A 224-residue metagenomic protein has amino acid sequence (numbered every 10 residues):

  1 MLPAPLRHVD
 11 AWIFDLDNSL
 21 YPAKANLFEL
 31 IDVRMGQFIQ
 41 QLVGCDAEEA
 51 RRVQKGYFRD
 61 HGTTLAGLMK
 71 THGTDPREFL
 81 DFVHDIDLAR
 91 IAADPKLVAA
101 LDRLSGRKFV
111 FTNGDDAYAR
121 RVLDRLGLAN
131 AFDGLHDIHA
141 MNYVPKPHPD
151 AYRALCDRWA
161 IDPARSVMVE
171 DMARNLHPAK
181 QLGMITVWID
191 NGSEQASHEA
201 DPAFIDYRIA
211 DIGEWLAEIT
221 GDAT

Functional and structural regions predicted by a protein language model:
M1-D10, D102, D115-D116, R120-T224: Asp-based, Mg2+/Mn2+-dependent phosphohydrolase catalytic module
L2-F14, S19-V98, A117: N-terminal helical cap/lid subdomain that shapes the substrate entry/recognition surface in HAD-like hydrolases
P22, V110-T112, W188: Hydrophobic residues in well-ordered beta-strands that form the structural core
K24, V53-Q54, A89, R107-K108 (+2 more regions): A generic structural signal for short
C45, T74, G106, I161 (+1 more regions): Short glycine/serine/threonine/alanine-rich loop segments
A93, F111, V144: Residue-level marker of regulatory loop/turn positions in helix-turn-helix DNA-binding domains and in histidine
L101-F109: Internal catalytic-core helix/loop-beta-alpha segment that presents or stabilizes conserved functional determinants
